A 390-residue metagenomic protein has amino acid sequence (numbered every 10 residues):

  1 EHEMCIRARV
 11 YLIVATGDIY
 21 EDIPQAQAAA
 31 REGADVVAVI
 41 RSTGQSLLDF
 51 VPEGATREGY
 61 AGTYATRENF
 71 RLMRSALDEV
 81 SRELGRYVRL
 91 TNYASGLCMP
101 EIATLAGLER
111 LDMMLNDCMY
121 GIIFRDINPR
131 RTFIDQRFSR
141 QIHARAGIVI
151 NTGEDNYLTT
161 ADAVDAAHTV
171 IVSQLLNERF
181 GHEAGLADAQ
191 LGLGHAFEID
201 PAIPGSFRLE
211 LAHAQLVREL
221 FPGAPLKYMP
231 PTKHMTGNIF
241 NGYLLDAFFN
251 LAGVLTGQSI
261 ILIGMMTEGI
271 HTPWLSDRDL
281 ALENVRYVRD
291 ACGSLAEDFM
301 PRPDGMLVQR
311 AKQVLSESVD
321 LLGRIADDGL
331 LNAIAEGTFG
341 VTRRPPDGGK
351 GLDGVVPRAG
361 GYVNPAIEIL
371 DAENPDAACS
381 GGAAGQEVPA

Functional and structural regions predicted by a protein language model:
H2-C5: Short, small-residue-biased leader/transition segments that mark boundaries at the very start of proteins
R7-P24, Y87-C98, T160-V164, H234-Y243: Active-site mouth loops of central-metabolism enzymes
A8-T16, V36-I40, R86-A94, M113-C118 (+4 more regions): Hydrophobic faces of well-ordered beta-strands that scaffold small-molecule active sites in alpha/beta enzyme cores
A29, G253: Conserved, mostly hydrophobic/aromatic
A38-Y64, Y120-D126, F197-P201, I270-H271 (+1 more regions): Glycine-rich, proline-tolerant flexible connector loops at the mouths of alpha/beta enzymes
V51-V88, F133-I150, F207-A224, A281-A296: Alpha-helix-loop-beta-strand connector modules within alpha/beta enzyme cores
S259, I263, L275-M306: Structured C-terminal cap/extension of enzyme domains
G269-H271, P301-A390: Acidic, glycine-enriched catalytic cores built around paired aspartates
